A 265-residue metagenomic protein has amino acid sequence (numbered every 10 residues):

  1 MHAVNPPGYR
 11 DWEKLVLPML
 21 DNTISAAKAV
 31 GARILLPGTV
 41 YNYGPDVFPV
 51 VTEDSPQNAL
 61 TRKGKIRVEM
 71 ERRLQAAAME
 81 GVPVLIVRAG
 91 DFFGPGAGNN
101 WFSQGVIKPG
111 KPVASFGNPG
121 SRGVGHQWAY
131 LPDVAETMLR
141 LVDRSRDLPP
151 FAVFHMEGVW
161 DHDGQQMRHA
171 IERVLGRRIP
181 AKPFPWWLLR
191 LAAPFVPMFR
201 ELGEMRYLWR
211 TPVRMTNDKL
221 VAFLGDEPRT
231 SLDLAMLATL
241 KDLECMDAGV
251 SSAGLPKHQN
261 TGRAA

Functional and structural regions predicted by a protein language model:
M1-V30: NAD(P)H-binding glycine-rich loop region in Rossmannoid oxidoreductase-like domains and their noncatalytic homologs
E13-L17, L60-R72, N100-Q104, V124-P132 (+2 more regions): Short-chain dehydrogenase/reductase
L20-E69, L85: Conserved Rossmann-fold NAD(P)-dependent oxidoreductase catalytic core, especially the SDR/UDP-sugar
I24, V68-Q75, A135-L139: Conserved active-site helix of classical SDR/Rossmann-fold NAD(P)-dependent CH-OH oxidoreductases
A32, V82, R177: Short glycine/serine/threonine/alanine-rich loop segments
T39, R72-G96: Conserved beta-loop-beta element that borders a ligand/cofactor-binding pocket
I107-A129, D133, R140-L141, D147-P149: A conserved pocket-lining segment of Rossmann-fold NAD(P)-dependent short-chain dehydrogenase/reductase
T137-L202, N217-D218, A222-F223, T230-A265: Mid/C-terminal beta-alpha module of Rossmann-like enzyme folds, strongest in SDR-family dehydrogenases/epimerases
